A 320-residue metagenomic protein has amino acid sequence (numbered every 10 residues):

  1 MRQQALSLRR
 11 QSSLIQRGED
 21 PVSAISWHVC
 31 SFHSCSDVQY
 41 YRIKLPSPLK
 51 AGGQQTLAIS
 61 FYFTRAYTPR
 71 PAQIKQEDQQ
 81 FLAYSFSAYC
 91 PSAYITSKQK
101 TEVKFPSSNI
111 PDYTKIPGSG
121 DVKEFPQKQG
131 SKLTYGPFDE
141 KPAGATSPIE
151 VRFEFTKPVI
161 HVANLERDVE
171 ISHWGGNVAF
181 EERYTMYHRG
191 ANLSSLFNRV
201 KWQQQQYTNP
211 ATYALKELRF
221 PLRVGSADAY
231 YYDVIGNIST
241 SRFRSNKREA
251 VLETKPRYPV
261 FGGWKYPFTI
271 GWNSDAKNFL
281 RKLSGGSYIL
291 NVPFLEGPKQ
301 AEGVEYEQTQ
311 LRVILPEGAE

Functional and structural regions predicted by a protein language model:
M1-E320: Lumenal/extracellular ectodomains and adaptor appendage modules of the eukaryotic vesicle/secretory system
